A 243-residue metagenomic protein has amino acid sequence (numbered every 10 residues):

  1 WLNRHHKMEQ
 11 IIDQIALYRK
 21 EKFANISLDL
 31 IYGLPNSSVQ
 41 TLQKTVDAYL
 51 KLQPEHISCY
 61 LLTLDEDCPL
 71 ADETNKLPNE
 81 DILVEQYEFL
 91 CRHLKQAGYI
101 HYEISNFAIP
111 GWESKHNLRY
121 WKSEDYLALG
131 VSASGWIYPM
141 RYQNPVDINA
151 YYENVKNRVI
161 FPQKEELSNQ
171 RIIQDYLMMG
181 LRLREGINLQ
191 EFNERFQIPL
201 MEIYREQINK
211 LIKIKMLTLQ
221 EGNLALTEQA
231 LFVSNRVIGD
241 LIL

Functional and structural regions predicted by a protein language model:
W1-L2, L34-V39, P54-P78, H101-L118 (+2 more regions): Flexible glycine/acidic-rich beta-alpha junction loops that bind and position SAM and/or redox cofactors in anaerobic
W1-R92: Conserved non-cysteine loop/helix-boundary elements of the Radical SAM core domain that shape
D29, Y49, I57, Y102 (+3 more regions): Conserved, mostly hydrophobic/aromatic
F107, E221-L224: Short, Lys/Arg-rich nucleic-acid/phosphate-binding segment
L118-W121, A128-I212: Hydrophobic, secondary-structure "cap" segments at the distal end of domains
I212-G222: A short, conserved structural fragment
Q229-L243: Short, amphipathic alpha-helical interaction segments positioned at domain boundaries
